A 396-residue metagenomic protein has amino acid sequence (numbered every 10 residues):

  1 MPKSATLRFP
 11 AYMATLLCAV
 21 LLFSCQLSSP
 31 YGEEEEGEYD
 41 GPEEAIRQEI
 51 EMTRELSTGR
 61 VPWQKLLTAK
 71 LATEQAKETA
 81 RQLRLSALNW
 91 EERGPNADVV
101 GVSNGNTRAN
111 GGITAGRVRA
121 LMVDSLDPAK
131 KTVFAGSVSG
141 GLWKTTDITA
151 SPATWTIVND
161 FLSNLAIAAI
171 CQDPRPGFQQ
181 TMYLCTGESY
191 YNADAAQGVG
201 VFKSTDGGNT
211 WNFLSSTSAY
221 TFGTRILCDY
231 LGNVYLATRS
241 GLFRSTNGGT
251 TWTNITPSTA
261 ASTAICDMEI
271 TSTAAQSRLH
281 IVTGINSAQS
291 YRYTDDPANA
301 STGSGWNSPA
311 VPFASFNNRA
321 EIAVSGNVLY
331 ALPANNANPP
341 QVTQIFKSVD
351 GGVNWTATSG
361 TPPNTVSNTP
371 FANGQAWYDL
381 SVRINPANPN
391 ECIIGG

Functional and structural regions predicted by a protein language model:
P2-M13: Bacterial N-terminal signal peptides that target proteins for export
F9, C25-G396: Extracellular glycan-interacting surfaces
Y12-S24: Bacterial N-terminal signal peptides
